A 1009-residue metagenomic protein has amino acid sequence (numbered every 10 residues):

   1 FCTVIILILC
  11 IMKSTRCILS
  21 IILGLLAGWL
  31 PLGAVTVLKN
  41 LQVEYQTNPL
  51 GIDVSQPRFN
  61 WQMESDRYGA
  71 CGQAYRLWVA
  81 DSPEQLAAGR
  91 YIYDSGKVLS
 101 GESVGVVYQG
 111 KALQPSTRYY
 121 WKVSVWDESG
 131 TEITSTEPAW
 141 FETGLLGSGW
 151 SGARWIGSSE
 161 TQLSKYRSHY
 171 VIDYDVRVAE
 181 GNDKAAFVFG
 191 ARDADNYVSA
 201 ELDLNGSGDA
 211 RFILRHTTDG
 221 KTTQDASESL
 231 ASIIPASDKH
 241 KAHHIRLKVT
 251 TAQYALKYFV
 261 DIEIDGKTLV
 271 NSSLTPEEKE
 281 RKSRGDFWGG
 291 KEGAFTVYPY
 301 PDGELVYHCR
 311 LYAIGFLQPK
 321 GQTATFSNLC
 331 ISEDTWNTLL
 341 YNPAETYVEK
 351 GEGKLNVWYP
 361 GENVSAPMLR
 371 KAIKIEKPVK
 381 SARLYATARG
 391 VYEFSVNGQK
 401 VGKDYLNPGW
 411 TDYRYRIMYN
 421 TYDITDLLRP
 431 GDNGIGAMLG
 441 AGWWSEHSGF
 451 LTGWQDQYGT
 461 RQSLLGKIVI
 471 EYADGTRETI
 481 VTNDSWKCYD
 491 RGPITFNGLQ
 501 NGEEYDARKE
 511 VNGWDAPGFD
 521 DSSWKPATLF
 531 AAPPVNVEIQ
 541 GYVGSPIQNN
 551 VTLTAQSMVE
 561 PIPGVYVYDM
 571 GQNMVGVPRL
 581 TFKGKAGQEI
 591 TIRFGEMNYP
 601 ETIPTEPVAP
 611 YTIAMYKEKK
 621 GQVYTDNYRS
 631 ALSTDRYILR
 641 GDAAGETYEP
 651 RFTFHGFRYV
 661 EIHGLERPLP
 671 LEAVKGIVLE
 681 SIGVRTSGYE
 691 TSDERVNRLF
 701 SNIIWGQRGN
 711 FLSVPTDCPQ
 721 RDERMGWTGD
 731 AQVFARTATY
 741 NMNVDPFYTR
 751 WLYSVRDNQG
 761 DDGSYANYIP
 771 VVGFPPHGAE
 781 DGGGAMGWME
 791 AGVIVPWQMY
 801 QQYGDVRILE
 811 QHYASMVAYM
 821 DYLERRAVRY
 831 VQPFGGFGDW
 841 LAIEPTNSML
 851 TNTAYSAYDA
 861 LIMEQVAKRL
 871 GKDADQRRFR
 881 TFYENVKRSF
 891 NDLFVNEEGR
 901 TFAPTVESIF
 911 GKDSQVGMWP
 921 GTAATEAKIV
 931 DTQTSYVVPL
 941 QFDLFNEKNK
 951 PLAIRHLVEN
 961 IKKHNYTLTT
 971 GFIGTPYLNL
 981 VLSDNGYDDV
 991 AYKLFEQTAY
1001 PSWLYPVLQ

Functional and structural regions predicted by a protein language model:
F1-I11: Short, Lys/Arg-enriched N-terminal segments with co-localized hydrophobic residues within the first ~10-30 amino acids
C10-L19: Bacterial N-terminal signal peptides that target proteins for export
S20-W29: Bacterial N-terminal signal peptides
L30, W155, L247, P1006-Q1009: Short, intrinsically disordered, charge-balanced linker/junction segments flanking boundaries in proteins
L32-A34: Boundary at the C-terminal end of the N-terminal hydrophobic targeting segment
T36-R118, K122-V176, E180-R246, T250 (+8 more regions): Extracellular/oxidizing-compartment recognition motifs
K400-V401, I424, R429, A441-W443 (+1 more regions): Active-site core of glycosidic bond-cleaving carbohydrate-active enzymes
